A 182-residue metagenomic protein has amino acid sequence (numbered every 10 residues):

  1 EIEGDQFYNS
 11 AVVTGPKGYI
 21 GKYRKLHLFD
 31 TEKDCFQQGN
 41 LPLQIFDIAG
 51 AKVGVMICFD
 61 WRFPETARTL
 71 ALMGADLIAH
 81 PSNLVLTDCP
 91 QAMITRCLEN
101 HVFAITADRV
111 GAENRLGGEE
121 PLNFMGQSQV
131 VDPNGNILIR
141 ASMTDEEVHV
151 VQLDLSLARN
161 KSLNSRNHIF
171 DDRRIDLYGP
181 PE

Functional and structural regions predicted by a protein language model:
I2-M73, S82, D88-T95, L163-N167: Active-site catalytic loop in hydrolytic enzyme cores
N9-V13, Q44, S128-V130, V148-V151: Short beta-strand scaffold segments in enzyme catalytic cores
G18-G21, N136-L138, A158-R159: Short helix-loop capping/hinge motifs at secondary-structure junctions, enriched in acidic/polar residues
F29-C35, E147-V150, D154-R159: Short, surface-exposed linear segments at secondary-structure transitions and domain or protein termini
W61-H149: CN hydrolase (nitrilase-like) catalytic-core segments centered on the catalytic cysteine and neighboring Lys/Glu
A158-E182: A conserved C-terminal secondary-structure "cap"
